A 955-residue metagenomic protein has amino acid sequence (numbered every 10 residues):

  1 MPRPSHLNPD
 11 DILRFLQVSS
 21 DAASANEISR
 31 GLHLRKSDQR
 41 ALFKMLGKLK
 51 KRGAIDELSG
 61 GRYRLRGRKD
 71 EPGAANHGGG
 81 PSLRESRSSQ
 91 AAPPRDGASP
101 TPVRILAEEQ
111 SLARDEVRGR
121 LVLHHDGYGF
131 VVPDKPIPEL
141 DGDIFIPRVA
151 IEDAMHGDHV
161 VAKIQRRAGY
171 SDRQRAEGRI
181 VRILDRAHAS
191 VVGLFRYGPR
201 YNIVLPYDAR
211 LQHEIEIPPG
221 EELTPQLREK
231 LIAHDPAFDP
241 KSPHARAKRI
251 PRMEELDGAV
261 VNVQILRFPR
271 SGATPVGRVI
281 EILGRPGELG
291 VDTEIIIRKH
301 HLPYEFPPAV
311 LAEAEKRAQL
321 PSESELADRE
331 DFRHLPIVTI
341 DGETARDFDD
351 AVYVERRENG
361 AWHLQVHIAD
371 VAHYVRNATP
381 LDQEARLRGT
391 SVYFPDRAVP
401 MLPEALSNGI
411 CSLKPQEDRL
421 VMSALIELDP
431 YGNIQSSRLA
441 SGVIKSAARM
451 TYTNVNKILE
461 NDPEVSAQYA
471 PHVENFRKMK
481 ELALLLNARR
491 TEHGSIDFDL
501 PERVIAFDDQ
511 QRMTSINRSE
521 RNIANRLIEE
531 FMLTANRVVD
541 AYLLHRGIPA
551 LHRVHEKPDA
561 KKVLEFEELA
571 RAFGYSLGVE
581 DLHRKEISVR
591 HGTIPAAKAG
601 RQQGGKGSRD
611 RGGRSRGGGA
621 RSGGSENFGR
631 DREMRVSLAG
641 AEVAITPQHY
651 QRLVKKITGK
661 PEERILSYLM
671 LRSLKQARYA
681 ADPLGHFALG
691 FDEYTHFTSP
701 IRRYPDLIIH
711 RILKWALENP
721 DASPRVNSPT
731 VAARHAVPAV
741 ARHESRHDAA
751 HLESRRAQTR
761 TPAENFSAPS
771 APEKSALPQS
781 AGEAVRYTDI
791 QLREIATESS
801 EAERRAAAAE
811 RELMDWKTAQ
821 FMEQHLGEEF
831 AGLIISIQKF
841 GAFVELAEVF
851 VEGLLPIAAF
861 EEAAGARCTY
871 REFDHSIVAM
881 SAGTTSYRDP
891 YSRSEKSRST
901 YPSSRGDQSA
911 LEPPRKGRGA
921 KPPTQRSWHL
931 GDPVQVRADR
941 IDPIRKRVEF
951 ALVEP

Functional and structural regions predicted by a protein language model:
M1-Q365, A372-E417, R449, N454-L459 (+10 more regions): Charge-lined substrate channels and their catalytic hotspots, especially those that engage the 3′ end of RNA
A98, A732-H735: Compositionally biased, low-complexity intrinsically disordered regions
R210, D257, N262, R267-S271 (+13 more regions): Electropositive polyanion-binding surfaces
P923-Q925: C-terminal structured domains
